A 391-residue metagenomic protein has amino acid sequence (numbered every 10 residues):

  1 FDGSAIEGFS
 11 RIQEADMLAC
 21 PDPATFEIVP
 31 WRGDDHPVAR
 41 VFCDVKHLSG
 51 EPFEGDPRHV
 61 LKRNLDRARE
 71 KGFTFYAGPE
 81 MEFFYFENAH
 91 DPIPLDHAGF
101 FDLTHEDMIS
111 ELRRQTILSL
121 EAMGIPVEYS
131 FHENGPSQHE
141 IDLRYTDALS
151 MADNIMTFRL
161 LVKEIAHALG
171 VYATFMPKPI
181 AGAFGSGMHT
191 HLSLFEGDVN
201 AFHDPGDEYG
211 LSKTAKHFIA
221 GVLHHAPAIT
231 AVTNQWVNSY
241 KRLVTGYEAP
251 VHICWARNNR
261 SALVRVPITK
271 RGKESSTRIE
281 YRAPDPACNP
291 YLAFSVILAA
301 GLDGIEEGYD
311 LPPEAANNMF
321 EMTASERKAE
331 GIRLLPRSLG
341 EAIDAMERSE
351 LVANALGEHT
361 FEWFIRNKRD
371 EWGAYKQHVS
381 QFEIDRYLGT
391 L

Functional and structural regions predicted by a protein language model:
F1-H132, M151, E330-L391: ATP/Mg2+-dependent ligation/transfer catalytic cores
V38-F42, G78-E82, Q138-E140, G170 (+3 more regions): Broad gene-expression machinery/nucleic-acid interaction feature
V45-H47, Y85-E87, F131, L143-D147 (+4 more regions): Short, structured patches in soluble enzyme cores that scaffold and shape functional sites
K46-P52, H105, Y145-M151, D198-N200 (+2 more regions): A generic structural motif
Y76-E87, M123-L143, A173-T190, I229-N238: Core alpha/beta catalytic barrel or barrel-like domain that forms the active/cofactor pocket in diverse metabolic
I93-L103, P136-M151, I180-G185, V199-H203: Active-site-proximal beta-alpha loop/turn segments in soluble metabolic enzymes
I109, R113-V127, I141-A148, R159-F175 (+1 more regions): Accessory "access/gating" subregions that flank catalytic or transport cores
T157, L161-I165, V171-T174, F195-L391: Catalytic-core signal marking the mid-to-C-terminal active-site face
